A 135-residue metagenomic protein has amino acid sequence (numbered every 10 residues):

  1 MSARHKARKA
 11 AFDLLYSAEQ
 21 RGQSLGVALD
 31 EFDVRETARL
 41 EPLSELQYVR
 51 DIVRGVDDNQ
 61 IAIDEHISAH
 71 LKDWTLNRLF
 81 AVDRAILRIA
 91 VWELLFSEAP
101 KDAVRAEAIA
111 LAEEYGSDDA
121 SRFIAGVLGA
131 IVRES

Functional and structural regions predicted by a protein language model:
M1-S121, A125-S135: N-terminal interaction/assembly modules
